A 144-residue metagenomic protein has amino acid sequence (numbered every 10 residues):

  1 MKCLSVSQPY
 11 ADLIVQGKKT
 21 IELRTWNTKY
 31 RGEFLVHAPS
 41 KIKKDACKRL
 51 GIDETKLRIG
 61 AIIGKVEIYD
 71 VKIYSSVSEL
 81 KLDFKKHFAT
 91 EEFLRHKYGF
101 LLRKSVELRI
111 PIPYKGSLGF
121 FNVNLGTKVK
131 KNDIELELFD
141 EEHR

Functional and structural regions predicted by a protein language model:
M1-R144: Structured alpha/beta reader/binder surfaces that contact nucleic acids or chromatin modification marks
